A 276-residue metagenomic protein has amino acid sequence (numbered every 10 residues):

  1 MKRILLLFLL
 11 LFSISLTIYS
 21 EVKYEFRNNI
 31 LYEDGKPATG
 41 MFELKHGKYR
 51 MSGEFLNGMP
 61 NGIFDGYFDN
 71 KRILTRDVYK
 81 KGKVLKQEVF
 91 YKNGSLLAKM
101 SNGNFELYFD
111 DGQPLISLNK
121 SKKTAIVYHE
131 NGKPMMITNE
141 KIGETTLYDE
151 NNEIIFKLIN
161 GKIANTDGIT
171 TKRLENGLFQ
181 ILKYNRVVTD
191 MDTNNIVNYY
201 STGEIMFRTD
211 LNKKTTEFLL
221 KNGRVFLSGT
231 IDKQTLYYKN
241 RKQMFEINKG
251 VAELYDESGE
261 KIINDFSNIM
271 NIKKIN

Functional and structural regions predicted by a protein language model:
I4-I14: Sec-dependent N-terminal signal peptides
S15-N276: Glycine/tyrosine- and acidic-biased, solvent-exposed loop/turn segments at the edges of beta-strands
